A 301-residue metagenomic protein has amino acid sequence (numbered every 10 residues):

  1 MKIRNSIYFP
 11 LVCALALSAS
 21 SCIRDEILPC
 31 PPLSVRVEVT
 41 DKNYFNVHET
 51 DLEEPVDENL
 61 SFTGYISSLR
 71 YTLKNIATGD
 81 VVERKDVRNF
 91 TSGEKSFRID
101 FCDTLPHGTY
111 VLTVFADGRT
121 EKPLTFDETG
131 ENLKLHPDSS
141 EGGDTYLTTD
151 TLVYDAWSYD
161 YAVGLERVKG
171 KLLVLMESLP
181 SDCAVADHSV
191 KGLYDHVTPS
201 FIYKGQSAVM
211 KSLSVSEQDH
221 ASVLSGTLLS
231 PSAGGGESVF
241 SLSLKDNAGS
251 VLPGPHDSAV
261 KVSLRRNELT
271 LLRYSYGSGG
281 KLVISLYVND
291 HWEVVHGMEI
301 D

Functional and structural regions predicted by a protein language model:
M1-F9: Bacterial N-terminal signal peptides that target proteins for export
S18-S21: C-terminal motif of bacterial Sec signal peptides marking the signal peptidase cleavage site
R24-T109, E121, R266-D301: Acidic/polar, low-complexity intrinsically disordered N-terminal segments immediately downstream of a Sec signal
P29-P31, T63-Y65, T104-G108, D155-W157 (+2 more regions): Solvent-exposed loop and beta-edge segments used for protein-protein assembly and interaction
S34-E38, R70, V111-T113, D160-A162 (+3 more regions): Beta-strand secondary-structure signal
Y65-P123, A184-L264, H296-D301: Tryptophan-paired
T91, R119-D160, A248-G280: Structured interaction patches on ligand/partner-binding surfaces of diverse proteins
P137-V223: A sequence/structural signal for flexible, mid-protein segments enriched in small/helix-disrupting residues
